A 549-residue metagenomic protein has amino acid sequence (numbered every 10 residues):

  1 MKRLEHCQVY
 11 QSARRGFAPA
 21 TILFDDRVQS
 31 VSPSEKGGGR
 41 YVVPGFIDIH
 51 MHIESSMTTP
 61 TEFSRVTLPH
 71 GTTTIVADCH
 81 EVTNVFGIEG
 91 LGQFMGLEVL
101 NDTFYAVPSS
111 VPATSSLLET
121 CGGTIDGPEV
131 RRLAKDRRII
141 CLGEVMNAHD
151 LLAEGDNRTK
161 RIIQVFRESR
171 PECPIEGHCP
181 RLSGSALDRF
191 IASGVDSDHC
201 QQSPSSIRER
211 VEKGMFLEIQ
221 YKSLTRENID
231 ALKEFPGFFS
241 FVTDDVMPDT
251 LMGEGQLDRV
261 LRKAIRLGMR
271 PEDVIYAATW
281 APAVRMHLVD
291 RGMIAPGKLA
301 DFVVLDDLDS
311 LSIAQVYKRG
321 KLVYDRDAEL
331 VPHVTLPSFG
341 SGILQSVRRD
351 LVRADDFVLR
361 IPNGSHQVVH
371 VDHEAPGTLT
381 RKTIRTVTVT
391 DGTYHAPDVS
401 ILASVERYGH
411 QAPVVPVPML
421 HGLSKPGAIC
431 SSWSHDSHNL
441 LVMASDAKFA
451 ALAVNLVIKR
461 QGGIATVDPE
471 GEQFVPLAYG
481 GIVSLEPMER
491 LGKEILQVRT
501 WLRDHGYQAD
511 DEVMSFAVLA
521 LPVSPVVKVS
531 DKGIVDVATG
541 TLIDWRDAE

Functional and structural regions predicted by a protein language model:
M1, G37-G38, V42-P44, H70-T73 (+11 more regions): Short coil/turn connectors at secondary-structure junctions
M1-D25, L68, M252-G268, E272-E549: Active-site microenvironment of metallo-dependent hydrolases
K2-E5, S30-A77: Replace "His-x-His-based motif
G45-I47, Y105, F241, M443: Residue-level marker for buried hydrophobic side chains located in beta-strands that build the well-ordered beta-sheet
S64-P174, G471-P476: Divalent-metal coordination cores built from histidine and acidic residues
C79-V82, P108-S110, N147, P180-R181 (+5 more regions): Short, ordered loop/turn segments at secondary-structure junctions
F86-G90, T114-C121, A153-N157, A186-F190 (+7 more regions): Short acidic, glycine/serine/threonine-rich loops at helix termini
T124-G143, D150-F241, M252-R266, R270-D273: Histidine/acidic residue-rich metal-binding segments in metalloenzymes
